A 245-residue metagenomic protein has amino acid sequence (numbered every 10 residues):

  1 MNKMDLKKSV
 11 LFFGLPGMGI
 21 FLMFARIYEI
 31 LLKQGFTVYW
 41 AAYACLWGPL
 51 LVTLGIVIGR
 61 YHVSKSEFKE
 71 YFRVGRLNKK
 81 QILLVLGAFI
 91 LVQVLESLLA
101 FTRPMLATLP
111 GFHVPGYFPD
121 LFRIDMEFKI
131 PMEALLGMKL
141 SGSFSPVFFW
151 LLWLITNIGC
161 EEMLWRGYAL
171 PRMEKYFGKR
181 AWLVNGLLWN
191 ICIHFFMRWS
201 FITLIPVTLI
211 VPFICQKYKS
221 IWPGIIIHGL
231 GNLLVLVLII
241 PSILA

Functional and structural regions predicted by a protein language model:
M1-S97, L106, L233-A245: N-terminal, membrane-interfacial amphipathic/helix-forming hydrophobic leader that caps and precedes the first
L15, G116-L121, L164-W165, A169: Membrane-associated alpha-helix detector
L32-G35, R73, G111-F112, M173-R180: Membrane interface segments of multi-pass transport proteins and intramembrane proteases
F36-Y39, K69-I155: Juxtamembrane helix-loop-helix connectors linking adjacent transmembrane helices in multi-pass membrane enzymes
V57-I58, D120-I124, F201: A short, ordered amphipathic alpha-helix with a cationic face
S64-K69, A107, C160-A169: Juxtamembrane/interfacial segments flanking transmembrane helices
V94, K129-A245: Transmembrane helix-loop-helix hairpins at the membrane interface of multi-pass integral membrane proteins
